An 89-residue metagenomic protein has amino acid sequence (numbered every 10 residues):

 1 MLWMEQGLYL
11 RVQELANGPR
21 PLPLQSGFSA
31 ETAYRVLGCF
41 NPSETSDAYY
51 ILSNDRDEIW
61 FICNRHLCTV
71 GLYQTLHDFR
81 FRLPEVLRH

Functional and structural regions predicted by a protein language model:
M1-L22: Mixed-charge, Lys/Arg-rich low-complexity intrinsically disordered regions
Q13-N17, C39-N41, S53-D57: Short, flexible beta-strand-to-coil junctions
A16-P23, D57-C63: Short, surface-exposed beta-strand/loop "edge" segments at domain boundaries and coil↔beta transitions
G27, S46, I62-N64: Acidic interaction surfaces
G27-C39: Conserved beta-strand/loop element in small beta-rich adapter and peptidoglycan-binding domains
S43-I51: Short aromatic-glycine-enriched beta-strand elements
E58-H89: Intrinsically disordered, low-complexity, charged/polar segments
